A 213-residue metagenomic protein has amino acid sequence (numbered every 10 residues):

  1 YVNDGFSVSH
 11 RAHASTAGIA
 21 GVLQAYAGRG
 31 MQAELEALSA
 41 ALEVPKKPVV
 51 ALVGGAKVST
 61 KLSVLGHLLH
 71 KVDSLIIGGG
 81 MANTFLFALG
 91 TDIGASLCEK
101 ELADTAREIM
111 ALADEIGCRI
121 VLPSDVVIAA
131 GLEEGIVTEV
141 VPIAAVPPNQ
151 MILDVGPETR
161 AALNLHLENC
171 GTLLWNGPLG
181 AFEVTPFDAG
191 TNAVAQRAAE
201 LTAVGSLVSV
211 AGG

Functional and structural regions predicted by a protein language model:
Y1-G212: Active-site loop-to-helix "anion-binding N-cap" substructures in soluble metabolic enzymes
